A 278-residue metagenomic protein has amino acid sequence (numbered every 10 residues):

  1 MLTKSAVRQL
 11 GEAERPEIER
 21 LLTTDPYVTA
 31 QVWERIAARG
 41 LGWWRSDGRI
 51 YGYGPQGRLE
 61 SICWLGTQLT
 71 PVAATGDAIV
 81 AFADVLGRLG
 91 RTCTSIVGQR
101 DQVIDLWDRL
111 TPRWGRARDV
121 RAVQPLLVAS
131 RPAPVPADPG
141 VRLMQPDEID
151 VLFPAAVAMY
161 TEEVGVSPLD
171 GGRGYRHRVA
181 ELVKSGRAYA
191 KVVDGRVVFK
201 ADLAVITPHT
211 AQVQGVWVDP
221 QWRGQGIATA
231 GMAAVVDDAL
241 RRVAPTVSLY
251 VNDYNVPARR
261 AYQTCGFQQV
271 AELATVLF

Functional and structural regions predicted by a protein language model:
M1-V32, P132-L169: Short amphipathic alpha-helix that is part of the acyltransferase structural core
T3-A6, L10, R20, P26 (+3 more regions): Conserved donor-binding loop and adjoining core beta-sheet/short helix segment in diverse acyl/aminoacyl transferases
A37, G66, P168-V216: A conserved beta-strand-loop-helix scaffold within acyl/acetyltransferase catalytic domains
P55-L59, W64-P139, V276: Acyl-donor-binding surface of acyltransferase catalytic domains
P71, G90-R100, T210, A239-Y250: Conserved GNAT acetyl-CoA-binding A-motif
G76-V85, Q214-P220, G224-R241, R259-T264: Conserved acetyl-CoA-binding loop-helix of GNAT-fold acetyltransferases
V97-V103, L249-R259, V276-F278: Conserved beta-strand-loop-alpha-helix junction that forms the acyl-donor binding cleft
P112-R118, Q263-E272: Conserved acetyl-CoA-binding loop of GNAT-fold acetyltransferases
